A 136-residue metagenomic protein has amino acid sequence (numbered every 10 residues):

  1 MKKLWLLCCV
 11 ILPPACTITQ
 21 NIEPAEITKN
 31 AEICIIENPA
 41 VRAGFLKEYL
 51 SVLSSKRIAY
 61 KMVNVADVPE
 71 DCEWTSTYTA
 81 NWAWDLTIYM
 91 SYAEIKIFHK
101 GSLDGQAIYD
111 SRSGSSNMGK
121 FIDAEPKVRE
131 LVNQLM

Functional and structural regions predicted by a protein language model:
K2-I11, A15-M62: A structural "domain/chain start" motif
T17, N21-I27, S111-M136: C-terminal/domain-edge helix-coil "capping" segments
L46, L50, Y92, E125-V132: Extracytoplasmic/secreted envelope proteins and their assembly/folding machinery, especially bacterial periplasmic
V52, K56-I122: Surface-exposed short loop/turn segments
